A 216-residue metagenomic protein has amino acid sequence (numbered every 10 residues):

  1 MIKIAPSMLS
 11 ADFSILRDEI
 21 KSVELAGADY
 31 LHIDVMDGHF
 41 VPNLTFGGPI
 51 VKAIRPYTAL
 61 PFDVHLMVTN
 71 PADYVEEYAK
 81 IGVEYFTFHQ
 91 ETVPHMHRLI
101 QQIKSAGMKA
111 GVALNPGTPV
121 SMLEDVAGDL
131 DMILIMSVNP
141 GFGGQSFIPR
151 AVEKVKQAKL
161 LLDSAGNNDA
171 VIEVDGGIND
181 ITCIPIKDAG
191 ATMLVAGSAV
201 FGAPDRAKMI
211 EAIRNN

Functional and structural regions predicted by a protein language model:
M1-T87, V93-H95, A110, L123-L130 (+4 more regions): Conserved N-terminal beta1-alpha1 strand-loop-helix module at the mouth
K3, A113, L134-S137, E173 (+1 more regions): Conserved beta-strand segments that form the floor/walls of ligand-binding pockets within enzyme and binding domains
L60, M108, N167-A170: A short helix->loop->beta-strand "cap" motif at the edges of active sites that frequently abuts
H89-Q90, N115, M136-N139, G197-S198: Short beta->alpha connector loops at strand-helix junctions that form conserved, small/polar/Pro-enriched
K104: Anion (oxyanion) recognition and catalysis
G117-P119, N179: Short acidic loop-to-helix transition motifs that present clustered carboxylates
N139, S146-M193: Active-site/ligand-binding-proximal alpha/beta "capping" segment
A191-A196, F201-G202: Acidic, Mg2+-coordinating phosphoryl-transfer loop and its flanking beta/alpha structural elements, shared across
